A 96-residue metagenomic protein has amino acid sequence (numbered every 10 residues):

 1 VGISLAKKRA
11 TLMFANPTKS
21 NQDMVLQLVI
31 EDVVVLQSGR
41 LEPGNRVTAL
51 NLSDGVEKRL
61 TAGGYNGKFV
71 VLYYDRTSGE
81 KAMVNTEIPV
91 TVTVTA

Functional and structural regions predicted by a protein language model:
V1-V25, T77-A96: Primarily secretory-pathway and cell-envelope proteins
G2-S4, L41, L60: Hydrophobic beta-strand core residues of beta-sandwich domains
L26-I30: Conserved aromatic beta-strand anchor motif in extracellular beta-sandwich/beta-rich domains
V33-N45: Solvent-exposed serine/threonine-rich low-complexity stretches and specific carbohydrate-binding patches
R40, N51, T91-T93: Generic structural detector for well-ordered beta-strands
R46-V56: Exposed aromatic-hydrophobic patches
V56-N66: Short glycine/proline/serine/threonine-rich loop/turn segments at secondary-structure transition edges
K68-R76: Beta-strand-rich extracellular modules
